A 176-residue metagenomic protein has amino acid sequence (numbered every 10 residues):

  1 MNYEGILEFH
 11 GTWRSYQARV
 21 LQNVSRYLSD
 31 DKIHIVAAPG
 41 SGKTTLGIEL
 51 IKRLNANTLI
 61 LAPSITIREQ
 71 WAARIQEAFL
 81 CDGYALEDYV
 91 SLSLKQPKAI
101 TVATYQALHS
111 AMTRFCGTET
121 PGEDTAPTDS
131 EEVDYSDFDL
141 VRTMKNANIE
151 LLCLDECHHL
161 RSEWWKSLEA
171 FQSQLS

Functional and structural regions predicted by a protein language model:
M1-V36: Conserved pre-motif I regulatory segment
Q22, T45, E69, S110 (+2 more regions): Alpha-helical elements of the RecA-like P-loop NTPase motor core of helicases
V24, L46, L50-L54, F171: Hydrophobic residues on the short alpha-helix immediately C-terminal to a glycine-rich phosphate/catalytic loop
S29-L50: Walker A/P-loop
N57-S64: Conserved RecA-like ASCE P-loop NTPase motor core of nucleic-acid helicases/translocases
I65-S93: Conserved helix-turn-beta segment of the N-terminal RecA-like "Helicase ATP-binding" lobe in SF1/SF2 helicases
S91-T101: Conserved motor-coupling elements within RecA-like helicase/translocase cores
Y105-L108, T113, G117-S176: SF2 helicase catalytic motif II
